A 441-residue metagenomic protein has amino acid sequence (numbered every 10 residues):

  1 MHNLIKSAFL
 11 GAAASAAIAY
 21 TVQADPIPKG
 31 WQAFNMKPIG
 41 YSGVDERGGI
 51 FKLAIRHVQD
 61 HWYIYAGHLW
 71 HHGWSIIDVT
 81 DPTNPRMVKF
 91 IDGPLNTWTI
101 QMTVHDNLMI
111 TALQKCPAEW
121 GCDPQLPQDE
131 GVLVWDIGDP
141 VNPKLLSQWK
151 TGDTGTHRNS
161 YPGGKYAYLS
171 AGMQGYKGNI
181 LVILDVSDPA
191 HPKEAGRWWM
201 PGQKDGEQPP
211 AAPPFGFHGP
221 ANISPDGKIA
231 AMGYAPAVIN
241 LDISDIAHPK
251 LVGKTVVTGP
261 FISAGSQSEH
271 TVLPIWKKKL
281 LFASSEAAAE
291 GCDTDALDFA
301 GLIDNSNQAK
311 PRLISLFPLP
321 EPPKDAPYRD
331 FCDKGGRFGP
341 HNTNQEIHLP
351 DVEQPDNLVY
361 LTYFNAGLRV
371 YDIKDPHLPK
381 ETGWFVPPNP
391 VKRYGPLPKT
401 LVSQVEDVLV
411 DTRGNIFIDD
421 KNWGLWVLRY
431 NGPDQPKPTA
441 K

Functional and structural regions predicted by a protein language model:
M1-L10: Bacterial N-terminal signal peptides that target proteins for export
G11-A16: Core hydrophobic alpha-helical transmembrane segments of single-pass membrane proteins
I18-K441: Feature marking well-ordered beta-strand scaffolds used for ligand recognition
